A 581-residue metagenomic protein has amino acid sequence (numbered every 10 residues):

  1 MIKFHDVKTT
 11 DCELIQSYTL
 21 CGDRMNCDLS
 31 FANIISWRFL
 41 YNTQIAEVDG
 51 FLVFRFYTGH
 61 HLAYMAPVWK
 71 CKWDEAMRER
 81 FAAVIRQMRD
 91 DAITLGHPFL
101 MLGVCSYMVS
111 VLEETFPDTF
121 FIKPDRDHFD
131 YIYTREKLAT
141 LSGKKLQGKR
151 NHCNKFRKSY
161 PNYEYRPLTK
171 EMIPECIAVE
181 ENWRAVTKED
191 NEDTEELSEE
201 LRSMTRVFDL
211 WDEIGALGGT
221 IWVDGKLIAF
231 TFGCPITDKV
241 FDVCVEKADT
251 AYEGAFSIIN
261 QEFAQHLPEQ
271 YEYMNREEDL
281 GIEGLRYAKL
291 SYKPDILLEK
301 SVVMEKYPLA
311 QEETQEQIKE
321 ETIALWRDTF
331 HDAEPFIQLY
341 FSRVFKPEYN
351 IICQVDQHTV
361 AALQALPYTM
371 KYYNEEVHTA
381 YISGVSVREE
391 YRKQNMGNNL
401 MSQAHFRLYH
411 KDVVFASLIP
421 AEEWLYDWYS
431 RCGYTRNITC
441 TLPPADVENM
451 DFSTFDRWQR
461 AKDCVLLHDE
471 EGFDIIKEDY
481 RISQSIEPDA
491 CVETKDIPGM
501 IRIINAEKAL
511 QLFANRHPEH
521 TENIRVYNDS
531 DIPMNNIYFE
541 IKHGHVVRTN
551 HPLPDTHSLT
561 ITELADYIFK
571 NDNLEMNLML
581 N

Functional and structural regions predicted by a protein language model:
M1-F51, G433-N523: Amide-forming acyltransferase catalytic core, primarily the GNAT-like/NAT-type and related acyltransferase folds
L29-V111, W222-T250, A310, T314-E390 (+4 more regions): Conserved donor-binding loop and adjoining core beta-sheet/short helix segment in diverse acyl/aminoacyl transferases
E75-M88, Y252-Q265, G384-V387, K393-F406 (+1 more regions): Conserved acetyl-CoA-binding loop-helix of GNAT-fold acetyltransferases
I93-C105, E269-E277, M401, L408-A421: Conserved GNAT acetyl-CoA-binding A-motif
M108-I122, L280-L297, D412-F415, A421-T439: Conserved active-site alpha-helix within GNAT-family acetyltransferase domains
F116-E195, R431-R460, E493-I497, I503: Acyltransferase donor/substrate-recognition loop-hinge adjacent to the catalytic core
E196, R202-E299: Accessory, usually C-terminal, subdomains that scaffold auxiliary metal cofactors
E493-N581: C-terminal functional modules
